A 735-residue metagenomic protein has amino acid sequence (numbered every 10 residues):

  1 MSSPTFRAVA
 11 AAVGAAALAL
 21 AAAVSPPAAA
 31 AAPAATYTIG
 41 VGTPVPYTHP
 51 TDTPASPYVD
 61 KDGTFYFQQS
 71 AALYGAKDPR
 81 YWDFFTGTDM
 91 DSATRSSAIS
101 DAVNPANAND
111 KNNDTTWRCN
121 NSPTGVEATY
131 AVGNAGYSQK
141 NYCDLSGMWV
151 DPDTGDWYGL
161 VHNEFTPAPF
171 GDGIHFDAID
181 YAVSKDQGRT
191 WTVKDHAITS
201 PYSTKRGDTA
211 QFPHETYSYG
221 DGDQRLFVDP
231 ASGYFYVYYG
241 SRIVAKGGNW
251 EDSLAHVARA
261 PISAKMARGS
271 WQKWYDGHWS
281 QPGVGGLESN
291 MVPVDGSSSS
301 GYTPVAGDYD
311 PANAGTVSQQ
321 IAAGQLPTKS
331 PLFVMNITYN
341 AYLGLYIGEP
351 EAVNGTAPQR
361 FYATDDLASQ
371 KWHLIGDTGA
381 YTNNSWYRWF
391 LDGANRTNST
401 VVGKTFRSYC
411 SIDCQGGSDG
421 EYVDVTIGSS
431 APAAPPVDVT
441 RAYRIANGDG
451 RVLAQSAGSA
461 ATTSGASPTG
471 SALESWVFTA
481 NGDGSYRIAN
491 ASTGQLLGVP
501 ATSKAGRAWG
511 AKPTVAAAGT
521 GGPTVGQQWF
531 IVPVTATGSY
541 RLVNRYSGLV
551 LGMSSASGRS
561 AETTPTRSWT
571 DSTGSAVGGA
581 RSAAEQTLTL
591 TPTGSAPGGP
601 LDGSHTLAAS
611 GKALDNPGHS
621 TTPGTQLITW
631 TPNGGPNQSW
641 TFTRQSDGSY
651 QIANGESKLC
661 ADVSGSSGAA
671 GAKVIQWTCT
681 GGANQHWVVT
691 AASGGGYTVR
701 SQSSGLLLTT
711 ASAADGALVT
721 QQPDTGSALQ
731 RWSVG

Functional and structural regions predicted by a protein language model:
M1-A31: Secretory targeting and sorting signals
A32-N141, V150-W157, V161-F212, P230-G233 (+3 more regions): Beta-rich carbohydrate-recognition and catalytic domains
T53-S56, Y142-W149, G222-L226, F333-N336 (+2 more regions): Beta-propeller and closely related beta-sheet repeat lectin domains
D180-A182, A258, T338, R360-D365 (+5 more regions): Conserved hydrophobic/aromatic positions in well-ordered beta-strands
S200-S203, G379-S385, G634-G635, G681-G682 (+1 more regions): Short coil/turn segments at the loop-to-beta-strand junctions that recur within blades of beta-propeller repeat folds
D208-T216, D221-R225, S385-F406: Short aromatic loop motif centered on NTY/YTY
L226-V228, G393-T400, V532-T537, T690-A691: Short, surface-exposed tryptophan/glycine-enriched loops that mediate extracellular molecular recognition
A433-G735: Lectin-like carbohydrate-binding module/patch detector with strong preference for beta-trefoil
